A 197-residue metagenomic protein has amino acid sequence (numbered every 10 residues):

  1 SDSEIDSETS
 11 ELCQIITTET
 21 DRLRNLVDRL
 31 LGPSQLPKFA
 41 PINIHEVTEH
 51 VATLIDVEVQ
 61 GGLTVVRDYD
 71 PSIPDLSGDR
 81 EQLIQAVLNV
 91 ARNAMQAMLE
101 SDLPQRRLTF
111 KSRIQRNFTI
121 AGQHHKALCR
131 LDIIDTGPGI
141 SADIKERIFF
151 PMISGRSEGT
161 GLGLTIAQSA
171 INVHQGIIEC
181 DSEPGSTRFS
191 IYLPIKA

Functional and structural regions predicted by a protein language model:
S1-A197: Core catalytic ATP-binding domain of two-component histidine kinases
